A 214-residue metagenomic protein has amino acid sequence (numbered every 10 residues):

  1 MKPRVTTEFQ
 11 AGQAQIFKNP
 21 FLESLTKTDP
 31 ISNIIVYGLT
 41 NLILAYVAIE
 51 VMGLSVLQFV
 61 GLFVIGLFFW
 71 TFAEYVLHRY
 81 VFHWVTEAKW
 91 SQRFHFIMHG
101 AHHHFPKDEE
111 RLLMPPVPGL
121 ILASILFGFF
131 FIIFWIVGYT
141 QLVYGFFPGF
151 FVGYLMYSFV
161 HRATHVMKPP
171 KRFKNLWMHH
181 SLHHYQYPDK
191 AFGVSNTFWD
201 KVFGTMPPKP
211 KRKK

Functional and structural regions predicted by a protein language model:
M1-V152, P188-K214: Non-catalytic, topology-defining segments of multipass membrane proteins
Y80-V85, A163-M167, H184: Short amphipathic alpha-helical interaction patches enriched in hydrophobic/aromatic residues with interspersed Lys/Arg
Y139-N175: Alpha-helical transmembrane segments and their immediate juxtamembrane interface regions
F173-M178, H183: Functionally important transmembrane alpha-helices
